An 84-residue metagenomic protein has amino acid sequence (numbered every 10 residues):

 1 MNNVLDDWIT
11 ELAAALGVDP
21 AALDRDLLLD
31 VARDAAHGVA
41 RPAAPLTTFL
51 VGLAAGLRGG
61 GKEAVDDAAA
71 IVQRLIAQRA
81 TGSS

Functional and structural regions predicted by a protein language model:
M1-D26: An acidic intrinsically disordered interaction segment
N2-N3, T10-A13, G60-S84: C-terminal binding/interaction regions
I9-T10, L27, H37, A70: Low-complexity, compositionally biased segments
A14-A21, H37, R41, R74-T81: Generic secondary-structure signature for well-ordered alpha-helical cores
P20-R58: Amphipathic, hydrophobic secondary-structure cores in small proteins
